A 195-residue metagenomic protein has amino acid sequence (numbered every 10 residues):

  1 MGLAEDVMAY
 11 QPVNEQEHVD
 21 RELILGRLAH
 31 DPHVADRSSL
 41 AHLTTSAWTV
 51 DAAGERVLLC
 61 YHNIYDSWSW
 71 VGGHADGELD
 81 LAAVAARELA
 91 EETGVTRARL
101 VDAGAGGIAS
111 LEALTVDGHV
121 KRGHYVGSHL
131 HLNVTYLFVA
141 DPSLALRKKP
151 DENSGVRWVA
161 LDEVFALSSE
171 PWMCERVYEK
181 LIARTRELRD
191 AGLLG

Functional and structural regions predicted by a protein language model:
M1-Q11: Generic N-terminal amphipathic, Lys/Arg-enriched alpha-helix
A9-S46: Acidic, metal-coordinating catalytic segment for phosphate/diphosphate chemistry, firing primarily on the Nudix
V34-W70: N-terminal strand-loop-strand
H42, S67-S69, H74, H131 (+1 more regions): Residue-level preference for alpha-helix termini and adjacent loops
R56-A90: Aromatic- and glycine-enriched beta-alpha-beta binding-site module
D76-W172: Unchanged
S169-G195: Charged phosphate-binding loop/patch that engages nucleotide di/tri-phosphates or the phosphate backbone of nucleic
